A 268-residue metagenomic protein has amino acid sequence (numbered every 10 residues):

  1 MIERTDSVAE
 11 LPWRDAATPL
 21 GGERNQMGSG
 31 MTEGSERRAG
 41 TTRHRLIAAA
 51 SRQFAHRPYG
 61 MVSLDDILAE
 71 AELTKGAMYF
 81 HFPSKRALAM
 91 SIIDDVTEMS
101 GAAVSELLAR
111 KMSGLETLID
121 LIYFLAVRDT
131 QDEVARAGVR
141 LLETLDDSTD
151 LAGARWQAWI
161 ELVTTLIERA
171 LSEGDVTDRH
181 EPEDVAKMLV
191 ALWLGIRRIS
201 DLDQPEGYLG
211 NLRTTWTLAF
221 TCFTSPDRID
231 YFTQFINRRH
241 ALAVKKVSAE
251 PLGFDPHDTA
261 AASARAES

Functional and structural regions predicted by a protein language model:
I2-G30, I160-E161, T165-R169, L202-S268: C-terminal peripheral helix-coil segments that are non-catalytic and often amphipathic
I2-R57, M61-L73, A87-M90, M99: Basic, helix-initiating cap at the start of DNA-binding domains
R45, E116-F124, A137, D184-A191 (+2 more regions): Amphipathic alpha-helical interaction segments
A71-F82: Short hydrophobic/aromatic patch on the recognition helix
S91, S105-A135, A186: Hydrophobic alpha-helical connector segments
G101, D147-D175, H180-A191, G210: Amphipathic alpha-helical packing segments from all-alpha helical-bundle domains
G138-L145, T233-I236: Short linear capping/connector segments at secondary-structure termini
